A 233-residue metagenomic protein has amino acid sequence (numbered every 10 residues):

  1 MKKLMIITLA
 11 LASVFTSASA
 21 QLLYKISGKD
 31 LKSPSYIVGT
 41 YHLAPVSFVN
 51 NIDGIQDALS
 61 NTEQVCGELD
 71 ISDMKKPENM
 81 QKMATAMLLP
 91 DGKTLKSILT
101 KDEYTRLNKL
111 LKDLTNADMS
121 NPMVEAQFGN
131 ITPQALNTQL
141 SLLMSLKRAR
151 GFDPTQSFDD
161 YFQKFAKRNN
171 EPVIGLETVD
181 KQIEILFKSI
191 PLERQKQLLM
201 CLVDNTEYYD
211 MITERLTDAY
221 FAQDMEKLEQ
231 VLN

Functional and structural regions predicted by a protein language model:
L4-V14: Sec-dependent N-terminal signal peptides
F15-A20: Sec/Tat signal peptide C-region and signal peptidase I cleavage site
K25-S35, Y41-N233: Structured, acidic catalytic/metal-binding patches in enzyme active sites
